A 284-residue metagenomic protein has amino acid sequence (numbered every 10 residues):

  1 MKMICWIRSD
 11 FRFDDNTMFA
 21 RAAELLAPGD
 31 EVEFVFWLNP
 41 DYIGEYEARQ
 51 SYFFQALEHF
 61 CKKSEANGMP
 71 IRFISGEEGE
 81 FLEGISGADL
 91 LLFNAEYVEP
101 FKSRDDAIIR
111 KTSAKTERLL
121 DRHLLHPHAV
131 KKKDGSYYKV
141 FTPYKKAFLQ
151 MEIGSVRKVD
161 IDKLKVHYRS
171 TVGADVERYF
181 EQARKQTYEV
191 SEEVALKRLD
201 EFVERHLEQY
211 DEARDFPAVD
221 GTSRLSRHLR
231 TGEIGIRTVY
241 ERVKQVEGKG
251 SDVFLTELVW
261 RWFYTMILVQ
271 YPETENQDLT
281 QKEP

Functional and structural regions predicted by a protein language model:
M1-I153, G250: Trp/Phe/Arg-rich N-terminal binding region typifying the photolyase-homology
T142-E283: Glycine/tryptophan-enriched, flexible segments
